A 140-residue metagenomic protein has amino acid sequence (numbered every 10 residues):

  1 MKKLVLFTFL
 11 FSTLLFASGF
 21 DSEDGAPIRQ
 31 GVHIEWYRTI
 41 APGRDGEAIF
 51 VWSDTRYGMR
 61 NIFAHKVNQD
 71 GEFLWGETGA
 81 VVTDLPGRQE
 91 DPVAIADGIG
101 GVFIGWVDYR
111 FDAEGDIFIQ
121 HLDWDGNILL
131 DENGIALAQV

Functional and structural regions predicted by a protein language model:
K2-K3, K66: A general lysine-centric signal
K3-L14: Sec-dependent N-terminal signal peptides
A17-V140: Extracellular, repeat-based ectodomains that mediate carbohydrate processing or recognition
